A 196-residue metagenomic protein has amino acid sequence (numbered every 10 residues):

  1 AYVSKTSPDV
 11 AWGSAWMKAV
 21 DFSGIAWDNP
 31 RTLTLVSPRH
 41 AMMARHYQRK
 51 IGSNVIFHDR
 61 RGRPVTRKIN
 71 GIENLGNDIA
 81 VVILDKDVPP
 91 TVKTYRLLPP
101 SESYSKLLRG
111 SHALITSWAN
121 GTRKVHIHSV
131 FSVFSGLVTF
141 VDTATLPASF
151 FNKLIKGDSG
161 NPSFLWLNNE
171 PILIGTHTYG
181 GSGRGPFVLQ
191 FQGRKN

Functional and structural regions predicted by a protein language model:
A1-A15, A19, R31-Q48, H128 (+3 more regions): C-terminal subregion of chymotrypsin/trypsin-like serine protease catalytic domains
R31-L33, G62-I72, T94, V125-S132: Short, surface-exposed loop motifs enriched in S/T, G, D/E and P with embedded aromatic residues
S37-P38, M42-N77, D87-P89: Catalytic-histidine neighborhood of serine endopeptidases, predominantly the chymotrypsin-like S1/PA family
Y47-S53, L108-G110, S159: A short, compositionally biased
I56-R60, T116-W118, F164-W166: A generic structural motif
I79-D158, H177-F191: Chymotrypsin/trypsin-fold serine protease catalytic domain
